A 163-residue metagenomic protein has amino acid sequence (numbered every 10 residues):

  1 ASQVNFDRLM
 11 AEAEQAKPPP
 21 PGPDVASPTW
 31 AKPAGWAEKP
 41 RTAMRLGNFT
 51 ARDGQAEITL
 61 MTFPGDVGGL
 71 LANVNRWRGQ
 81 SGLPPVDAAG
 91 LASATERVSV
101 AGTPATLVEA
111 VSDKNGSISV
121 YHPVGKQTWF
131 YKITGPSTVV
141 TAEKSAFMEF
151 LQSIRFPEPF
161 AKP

Functional and structural regions predicted by a protein language model:
A1-P20, S27-A37, N75-S81, Q127-P163: Surface-exposed amphipathic alpha-helical segments
S2, D53, D66-L70, A101 (+2 more regions): Solvent-exposed, acidic/flexible segments
E14-V25, F63-G65, A89-V100: Charged, low-complexity, helix/coiled-coil-prone segments
A26-Q80, S112, P163: Secretory pathway targeting signatures of secreted, lumenal, and periplasmic proteins
A34, E38-N48, N75-G125: Signature of long, low-cysteine stretches enriched in small and polar/charged residues
A56, T103, Q127-W129: Loop/turn elements at helix/coil->beta-strand transitions in domains of secreted/extracellular proteins
M61-P64, A110-V111, Y121-V124, K132-G135: Active-site-proximal beta-strand/loop segments in catalytic clefts of secreted hydrolases
